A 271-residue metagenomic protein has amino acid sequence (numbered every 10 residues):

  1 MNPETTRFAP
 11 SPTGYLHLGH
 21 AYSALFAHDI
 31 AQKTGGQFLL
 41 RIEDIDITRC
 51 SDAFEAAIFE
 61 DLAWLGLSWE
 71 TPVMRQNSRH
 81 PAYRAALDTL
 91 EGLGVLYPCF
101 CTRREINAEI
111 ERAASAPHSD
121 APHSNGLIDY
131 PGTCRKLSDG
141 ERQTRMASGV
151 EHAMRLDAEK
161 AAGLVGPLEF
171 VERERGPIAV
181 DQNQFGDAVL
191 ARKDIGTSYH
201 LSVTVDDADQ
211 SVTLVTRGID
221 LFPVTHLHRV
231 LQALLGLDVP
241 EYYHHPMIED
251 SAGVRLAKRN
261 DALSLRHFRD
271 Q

Functional and structural regions predicted by a protein language model:
M1-H118, I219-D220, V224-L237: N-terminal Rossmann-like or analogous alpha/beta NTP/dinucleotide-binding catalytic cores that position adenine
S11, A257-R259: Short linear Ser/Thr-Pro motifs
E105-A257, S264-F268: Active-site cores that bind ATP or allylic diphosphates and position pyrophosphate for catalysis
Q271: C-terminal active-site "lid" helix and adjoining low-complexity regulatory extension at the edge of ATP-using catalytic
